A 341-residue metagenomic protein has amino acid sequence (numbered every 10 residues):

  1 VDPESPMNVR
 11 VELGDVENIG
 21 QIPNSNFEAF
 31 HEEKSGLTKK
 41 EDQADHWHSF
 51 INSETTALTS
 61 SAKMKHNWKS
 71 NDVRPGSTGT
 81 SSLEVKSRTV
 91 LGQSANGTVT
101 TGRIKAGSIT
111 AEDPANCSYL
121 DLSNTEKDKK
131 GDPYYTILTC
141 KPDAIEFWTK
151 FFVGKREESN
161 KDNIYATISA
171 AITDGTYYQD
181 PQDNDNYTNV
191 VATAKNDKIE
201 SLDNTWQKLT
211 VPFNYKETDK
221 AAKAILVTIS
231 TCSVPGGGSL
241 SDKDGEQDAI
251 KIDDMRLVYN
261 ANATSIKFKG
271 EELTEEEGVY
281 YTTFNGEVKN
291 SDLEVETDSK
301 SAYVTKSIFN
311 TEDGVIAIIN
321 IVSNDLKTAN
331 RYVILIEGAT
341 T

Functional and structural regions predicted by a protein language model:
D2-L13, N260-T341: Beta-rich interaction/scaffold domains
P6, K150-E157, K216-K220: Secondary-structure boundary elements
L13-P142, E146, I164-T173, Q179-T210 (+2 more regions): Aromatic (Trp/Tyr/Phe) and Gly/Pro-enriched flexible surface segments
K34, V153-G154, A302: Generic hydrophobic alpha-helical segments
L138-K141, D162-I164, D219-A221, E287-K289 (+2 more regions): Solvent-exposed loop and beta-edge segments used for protein-protein assembly and interaction
E146-K150, E294-E296: Short edge beta-strand/loop segments characteristic of extracellular beta-sandwich folds
F151-I164, T176-Q179: Extended, low-complexity, turn-rich repeat/linker tracts enriched in Gly/Pro/Ser/Thr and Asp/Glu that occur
F151-V153, I172-T176, Y215, S233 (+2 more regions): Beta-strand elements of well-folded, non-transmembrane domains
